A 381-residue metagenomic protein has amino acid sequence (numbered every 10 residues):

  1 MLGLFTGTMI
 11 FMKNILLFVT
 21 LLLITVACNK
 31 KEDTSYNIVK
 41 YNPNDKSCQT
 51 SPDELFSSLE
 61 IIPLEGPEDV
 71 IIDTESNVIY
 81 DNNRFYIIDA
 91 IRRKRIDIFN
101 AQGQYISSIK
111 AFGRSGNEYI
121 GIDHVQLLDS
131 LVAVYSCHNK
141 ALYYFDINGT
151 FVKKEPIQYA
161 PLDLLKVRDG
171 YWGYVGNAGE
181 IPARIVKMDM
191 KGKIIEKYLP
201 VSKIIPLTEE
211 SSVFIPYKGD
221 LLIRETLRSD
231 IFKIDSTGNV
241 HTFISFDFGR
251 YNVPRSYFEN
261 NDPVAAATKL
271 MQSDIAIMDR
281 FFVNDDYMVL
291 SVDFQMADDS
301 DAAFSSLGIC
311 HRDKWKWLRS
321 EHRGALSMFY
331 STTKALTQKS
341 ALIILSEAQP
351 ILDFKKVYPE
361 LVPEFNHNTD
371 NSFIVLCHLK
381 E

Functional and structural regions predicted by a protein language model:
V26-A27: C-terminal motif of bacterial Sec signal peptides marking the signal peptidase cleavage site
K31-E65: Blade/loop signatures of beta-propeller domains
E60-K94: Beta-strand-rich domains and repeat architectures in extracellular enzymes and scaffolds, especially beta-propellers
E65-V70, Q104-S130, S136: Blade-loop segments of beta-propeller domains
E68, K110-E118, P156-L162, V201-P206 (+2 more regions): Short coil/turn segments at the loop-to-beta-strand junctions that recur within blades of beta-propeller repeat folds
D73-N77, Y119-H124, Y159-V167, P206-V213 (+2 more regions): Repeated scaffold domains used in trafficking and secretory/extracellular systems, primarily beta-propellers
G121, S136-A183, K197-P206: Asp-box/WD-like beta-propeller blade repeats and closely related beta-sheet repeat scaffolds
I244-V264, I309-K339: Conserved blade-ending motifs and adjacent loop-strand segments that build the rim/top face of beta-propeller domains
